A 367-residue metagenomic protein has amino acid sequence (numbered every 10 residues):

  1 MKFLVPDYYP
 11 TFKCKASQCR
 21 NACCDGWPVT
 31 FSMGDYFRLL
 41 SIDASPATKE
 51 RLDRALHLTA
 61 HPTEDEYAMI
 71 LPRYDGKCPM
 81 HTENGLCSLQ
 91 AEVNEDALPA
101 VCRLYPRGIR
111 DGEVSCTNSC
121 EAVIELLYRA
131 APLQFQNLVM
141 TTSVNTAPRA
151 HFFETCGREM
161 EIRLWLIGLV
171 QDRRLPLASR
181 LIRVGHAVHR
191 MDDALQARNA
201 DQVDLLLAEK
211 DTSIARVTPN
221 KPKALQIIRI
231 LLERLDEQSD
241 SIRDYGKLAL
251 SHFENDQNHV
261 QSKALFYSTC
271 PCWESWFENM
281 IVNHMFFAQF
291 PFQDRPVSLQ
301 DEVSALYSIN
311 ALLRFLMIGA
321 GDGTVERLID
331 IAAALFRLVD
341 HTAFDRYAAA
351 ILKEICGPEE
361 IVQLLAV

Functional and structural regions predicted by a protein language model:
M1-C19, L56-P99: Immediate flanking context of iron-sulfur cluster ligation sites
T11-Q18, L133-V139, V282-M285: Short, compositionally biased low-complexity segments
K13-K15, C23-D25, R103, S119-E121: Sequence contexts marking disulfide-bonded cysteines in secreted/extracellular proteins
N21-H61: A structured, charge-rich N-terminal accessory region that forms the first stable segment of a protein and links
G85, E92-H186: Internal, well-ordered alpha/beta segment that forms a basic, Gly-enriched binding/recognition surface
R174-V367: Hydrophobic, aromatic-lined core segments that form the binding pocket/scaffold for planar heteroaromatic ligands
